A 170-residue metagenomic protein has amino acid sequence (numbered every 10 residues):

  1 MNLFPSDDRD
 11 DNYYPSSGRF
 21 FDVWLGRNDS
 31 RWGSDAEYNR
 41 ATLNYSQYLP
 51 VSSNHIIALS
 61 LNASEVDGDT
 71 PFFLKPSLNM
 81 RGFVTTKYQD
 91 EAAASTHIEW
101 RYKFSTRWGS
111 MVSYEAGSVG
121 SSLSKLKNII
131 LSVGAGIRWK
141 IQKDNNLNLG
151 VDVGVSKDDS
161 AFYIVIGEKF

Functional and structural regions predicted by a protein language model:
M1-T106, S110-A116, G120-S121: C-terminal outer-membrane beta-barrel translocator/porin domains of Gram-negative envelope proteins and their
F4, A135-D144, D159-F170: Outer-membrane beta-barrel "beta-signal"
D29, V153-G154: Conserved short loop/turn motifs at secondary-structure junctions
N39, A92-A94, L131-V133, L147 (+1 more regions): Exposed loop/turn and edge beta-strand positions of beta-sandwich/beta-sheet ligand-binding modules
I98, E115, I137, V151 (+1 more regions): Hydrophobic, well-ordered secondary-structure elements that form the walls of internal hydrophobic environments
G120-L123, N146, K157-F162: Short active-site-adjacent structural elements
K125-I137: A short alpha/beta connector and helix-capping loop motif
N145-V153: Low-complexity, intrinsically disordered Gly/Pro/Thr-rich segments
